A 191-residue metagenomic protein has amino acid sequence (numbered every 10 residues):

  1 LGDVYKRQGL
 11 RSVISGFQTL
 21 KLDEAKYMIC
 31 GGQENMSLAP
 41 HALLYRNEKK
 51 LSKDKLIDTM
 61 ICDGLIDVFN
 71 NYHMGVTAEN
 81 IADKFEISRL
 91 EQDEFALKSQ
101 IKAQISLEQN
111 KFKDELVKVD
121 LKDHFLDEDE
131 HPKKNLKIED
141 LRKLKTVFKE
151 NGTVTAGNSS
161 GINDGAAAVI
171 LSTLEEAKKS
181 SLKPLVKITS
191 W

Functional and structural regions predicted by a protein language model:
L1-Y5: Short, small-residue-biased leader/transition segments that mark boundaries at the very start of proteins
K6-E34, V76, A82-Q109, V169-E175: Active-site-proximal alpha-helical scaffold in enzymes
F17, Y27-N80: Flexible glycine-/small-residue-enriched beta->alpha junction loops that bind anionic phosphate/pyrophosphate groups
K26-M28, T59, G152-T153, A168-V169 (+1 more regions): Structural motif
I61-D63, D83, N151-A156: Flexible glycine/proline-enriched surface loops and loop-helix/loop-strand junctions
T77-E79, E115, T189: Active-site pocket-lining segment
E91-K179: N-terminal extracellular/periplasmic Venus flytrap/periplasmic-binding protein-like
L174-W191: Glycine- and Gly-Pro-enriched alpha-helical subdomains that act as flexible, kink-prone "lid/hinge" or packing modules
